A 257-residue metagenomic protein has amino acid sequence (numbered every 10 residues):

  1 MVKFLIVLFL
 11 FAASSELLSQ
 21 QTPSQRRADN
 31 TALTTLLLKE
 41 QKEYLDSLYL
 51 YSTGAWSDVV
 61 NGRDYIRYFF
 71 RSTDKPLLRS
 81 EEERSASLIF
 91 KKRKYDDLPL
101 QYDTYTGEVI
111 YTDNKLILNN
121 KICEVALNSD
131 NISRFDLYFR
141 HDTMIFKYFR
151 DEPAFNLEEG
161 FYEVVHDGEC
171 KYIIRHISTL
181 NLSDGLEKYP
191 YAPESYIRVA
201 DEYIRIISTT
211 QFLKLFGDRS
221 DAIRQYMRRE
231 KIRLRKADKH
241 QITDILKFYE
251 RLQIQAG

Functional and structural regions predicted by a protein language model:
M1-F4, Q20: Positively charged n-region of N-terminal signal peptides that target proteins for export
F4-A13: Sec-dependent N-terminal signal peptides
S15-S19: Sec/Tat signal peptide C-region and signal peptidase I cleavage site
Q20-K94: General N-terminal leader/first-domain-start detector
R67-F70, L77-T210: Aromatic-patch recognition
T210, K214-G257: Long, compositionally biased interface segments
